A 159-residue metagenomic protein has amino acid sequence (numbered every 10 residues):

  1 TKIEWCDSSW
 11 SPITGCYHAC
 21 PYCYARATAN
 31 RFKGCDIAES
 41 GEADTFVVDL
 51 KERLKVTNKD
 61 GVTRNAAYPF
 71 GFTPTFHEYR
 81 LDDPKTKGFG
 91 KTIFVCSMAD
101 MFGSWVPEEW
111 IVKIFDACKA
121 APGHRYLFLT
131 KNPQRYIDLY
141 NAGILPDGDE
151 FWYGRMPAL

Functional and structural regions predicted by a protein language model:
T1-L159: Conserved Radical SAM active-site core
